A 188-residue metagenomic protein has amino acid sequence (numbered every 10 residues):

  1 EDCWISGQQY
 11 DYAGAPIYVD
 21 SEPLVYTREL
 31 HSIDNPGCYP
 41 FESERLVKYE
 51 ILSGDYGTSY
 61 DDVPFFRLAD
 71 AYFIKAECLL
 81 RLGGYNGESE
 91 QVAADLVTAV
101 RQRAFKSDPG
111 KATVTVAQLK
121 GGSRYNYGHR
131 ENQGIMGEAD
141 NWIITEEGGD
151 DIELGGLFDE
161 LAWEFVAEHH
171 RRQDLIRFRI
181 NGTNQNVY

Functional and structural regions predicted by a protein language model:
E1-Y188: Acidic/polar-rich alpha-helix caps and helix-coil junctions
